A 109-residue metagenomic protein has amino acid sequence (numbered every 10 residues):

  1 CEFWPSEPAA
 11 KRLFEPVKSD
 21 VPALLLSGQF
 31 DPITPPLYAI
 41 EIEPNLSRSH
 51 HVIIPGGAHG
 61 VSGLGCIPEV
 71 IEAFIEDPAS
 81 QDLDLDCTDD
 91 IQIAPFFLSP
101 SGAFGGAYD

Functional and structural regions predicted by a protein language model:
C1-D109: C-terminal subdomain of alpha/beta-hydrolase-fold enzymes, centered on the catalytic histidine and its supporting
